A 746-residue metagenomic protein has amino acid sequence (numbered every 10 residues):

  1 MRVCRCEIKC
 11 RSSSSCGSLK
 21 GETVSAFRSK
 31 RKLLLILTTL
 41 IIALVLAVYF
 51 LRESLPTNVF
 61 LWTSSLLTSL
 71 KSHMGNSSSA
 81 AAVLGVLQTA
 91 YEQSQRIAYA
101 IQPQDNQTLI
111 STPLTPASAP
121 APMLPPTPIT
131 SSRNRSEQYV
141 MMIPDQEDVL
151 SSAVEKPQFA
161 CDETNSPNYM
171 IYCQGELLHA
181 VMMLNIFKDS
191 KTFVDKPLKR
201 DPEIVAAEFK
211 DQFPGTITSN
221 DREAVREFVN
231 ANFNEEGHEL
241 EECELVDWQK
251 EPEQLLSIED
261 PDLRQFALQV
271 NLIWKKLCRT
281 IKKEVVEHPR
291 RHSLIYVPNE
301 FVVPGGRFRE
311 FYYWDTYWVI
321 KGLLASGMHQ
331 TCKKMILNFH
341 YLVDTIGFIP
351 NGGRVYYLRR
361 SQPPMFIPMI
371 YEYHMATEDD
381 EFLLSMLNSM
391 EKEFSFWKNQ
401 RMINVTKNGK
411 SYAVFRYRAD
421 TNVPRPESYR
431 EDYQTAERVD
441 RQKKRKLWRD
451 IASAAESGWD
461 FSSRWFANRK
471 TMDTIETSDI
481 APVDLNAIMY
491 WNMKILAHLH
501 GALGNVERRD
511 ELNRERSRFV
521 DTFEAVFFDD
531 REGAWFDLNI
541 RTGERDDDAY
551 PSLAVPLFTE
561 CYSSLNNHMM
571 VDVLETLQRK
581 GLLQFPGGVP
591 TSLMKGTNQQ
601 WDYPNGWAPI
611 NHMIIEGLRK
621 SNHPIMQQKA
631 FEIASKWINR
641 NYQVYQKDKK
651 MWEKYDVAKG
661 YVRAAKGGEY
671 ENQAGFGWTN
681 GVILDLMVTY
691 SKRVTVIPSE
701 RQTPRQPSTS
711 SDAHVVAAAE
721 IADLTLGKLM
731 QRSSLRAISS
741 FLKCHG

Functional and structural regions predicted by a protein language model:
M1-K30, N76: Short, low-complexity, Lys/Arg-enriched N-terminal segments of secretory-pathway carbohydrate enzymes
C16-L61: N-terminal signal-anchor transmembrane helix specifying type II single-pass membrane topology of secretory-pathway
E53-V83: Ser/Thr/Pro/Gly-rich low-complexity linker/stalk segments immediately outside membranes or between
P122, D145-E310, K334-G353, K407-I480 (+3 more regions): Extended glycan-interaction surfaces of carbohydrate-active proteins
Y312-L342, S552-S564, H612-P624: Alpha-helical support elements that line or immediately flank enzyme active sites and cofactor-binding pockets
V343-M386: Aromatic/His-enriched, Gly/Pro-containing loop or helix-boundary segments that lie immediately adjacent to catalytic
Y373-S385, L496-E511, K620-Q628: Inter-helical turn/loop segments and adjacent helix faces that build the functional surface of alpha-helical bundle
M390-E393, R509-E524, A630, A634-I638: Short amphipathic alpha-helical coiled-coil/interface segments
